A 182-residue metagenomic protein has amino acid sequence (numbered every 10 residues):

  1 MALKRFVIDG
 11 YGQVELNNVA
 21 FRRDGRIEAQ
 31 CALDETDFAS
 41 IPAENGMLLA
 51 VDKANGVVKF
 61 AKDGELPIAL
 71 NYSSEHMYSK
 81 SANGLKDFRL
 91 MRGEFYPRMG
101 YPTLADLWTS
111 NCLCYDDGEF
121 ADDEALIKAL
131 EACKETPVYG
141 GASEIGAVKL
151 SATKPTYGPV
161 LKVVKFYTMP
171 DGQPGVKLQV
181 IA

Functional and structural regions predicted by a protein language model:
M1-A182: Surface-exposed, low-hydrophobicity beta-strand/loop segments enriched in small/polar/acidic residues
